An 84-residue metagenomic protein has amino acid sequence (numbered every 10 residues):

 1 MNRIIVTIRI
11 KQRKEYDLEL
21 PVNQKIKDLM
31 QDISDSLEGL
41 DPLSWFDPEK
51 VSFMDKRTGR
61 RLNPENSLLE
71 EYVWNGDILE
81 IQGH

Functional and structural regions predicted by a protein language model:
M1-H84: Ubiquitin system architectures
